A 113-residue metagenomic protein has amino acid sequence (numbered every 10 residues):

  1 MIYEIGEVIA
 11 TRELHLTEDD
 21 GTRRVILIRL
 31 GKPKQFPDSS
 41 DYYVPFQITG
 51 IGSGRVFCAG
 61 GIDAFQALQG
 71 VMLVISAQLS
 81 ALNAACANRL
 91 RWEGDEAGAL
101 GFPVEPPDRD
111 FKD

Functional and structural regions predicted by a protein language model:
M1-G60, A77-D113: N-terminal intrinsically disordered, cationic/polar leader segments that include organellar targeting peptides
Q66-L73: Elongated alpha-helical scaffolds
